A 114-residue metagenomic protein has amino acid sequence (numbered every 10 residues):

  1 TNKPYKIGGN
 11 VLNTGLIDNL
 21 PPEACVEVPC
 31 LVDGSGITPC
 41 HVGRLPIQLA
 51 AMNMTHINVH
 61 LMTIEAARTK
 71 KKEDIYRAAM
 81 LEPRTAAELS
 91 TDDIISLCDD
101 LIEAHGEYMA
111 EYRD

Functional and structural regions predicted by a protein language model:
T1-N58: C-terminal substrate-binding/catalytic lobe of Rossmann-fold NAD(P)-dependent dehydrogenases
C40-H41, Q48-D114: TerminUS-proximal long segments
